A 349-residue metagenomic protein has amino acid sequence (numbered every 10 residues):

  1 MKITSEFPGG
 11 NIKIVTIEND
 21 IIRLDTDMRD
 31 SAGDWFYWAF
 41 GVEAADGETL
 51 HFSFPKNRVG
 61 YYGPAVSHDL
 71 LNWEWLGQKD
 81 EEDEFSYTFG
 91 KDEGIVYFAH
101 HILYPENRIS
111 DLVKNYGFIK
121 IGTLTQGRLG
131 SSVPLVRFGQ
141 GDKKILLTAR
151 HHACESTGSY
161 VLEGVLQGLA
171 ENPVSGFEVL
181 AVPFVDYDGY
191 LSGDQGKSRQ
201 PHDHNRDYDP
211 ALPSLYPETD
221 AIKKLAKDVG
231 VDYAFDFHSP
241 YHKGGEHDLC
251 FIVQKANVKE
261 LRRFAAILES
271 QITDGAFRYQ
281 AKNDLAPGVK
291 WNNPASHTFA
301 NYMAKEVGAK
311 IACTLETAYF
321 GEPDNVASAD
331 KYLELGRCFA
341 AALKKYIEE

Functional and structural regions predicted by a protein language model:
M1-D92, V96: Extreme N-terminal flexible tails
Y37-A39, H51, V96-A99, L135 (+2 more regions): Ordered hydrophobic segments in well-structured contexts
K56, I102, A149-H151: A short beta-strand motif that forms part of the nucleic acid-binding face of small beta-barrel RNA-binding folds
V59-V66, N107-D111, T157-G158: A short, polar/proline- and glycine-enriched secondary-structure boundary/capping micro-motif
D80-R128, G139-Q140: Extended acidic/polar, glycine-enriched regions that form or flank non-catalytic beta-rich accessory modules
L103, S110, V289-E349: Active-site-adjacent mobile loop/cap segments within catalytic or ligand-binding domains
F118-R137, D142-S296, A304, A309-Y319 (+1 more regions): Active-site/substrate-binding loop(s) of hydrolase catalytic cores
